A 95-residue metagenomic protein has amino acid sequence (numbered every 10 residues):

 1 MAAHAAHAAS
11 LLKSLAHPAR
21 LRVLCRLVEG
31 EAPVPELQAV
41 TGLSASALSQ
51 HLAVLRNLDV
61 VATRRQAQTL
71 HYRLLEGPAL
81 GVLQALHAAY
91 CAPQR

Functional and structural regions predicted by a protein language model:
M1-H7, A79-R95: Amphipathic alpha-helical dimerization/coiled-coil segments that flank or bridge DNA-binding/regulatory modules
A2, A6-S46, Q66-P78: N-terminal helix-turn-helix DNA-binding core of bacterial DNA-binding proteins
A39, Q50, R56-N57: Alpha-helical residues within the helix-turn-helix
L48-H51, Y90: Short alpha-helical linear motifs
